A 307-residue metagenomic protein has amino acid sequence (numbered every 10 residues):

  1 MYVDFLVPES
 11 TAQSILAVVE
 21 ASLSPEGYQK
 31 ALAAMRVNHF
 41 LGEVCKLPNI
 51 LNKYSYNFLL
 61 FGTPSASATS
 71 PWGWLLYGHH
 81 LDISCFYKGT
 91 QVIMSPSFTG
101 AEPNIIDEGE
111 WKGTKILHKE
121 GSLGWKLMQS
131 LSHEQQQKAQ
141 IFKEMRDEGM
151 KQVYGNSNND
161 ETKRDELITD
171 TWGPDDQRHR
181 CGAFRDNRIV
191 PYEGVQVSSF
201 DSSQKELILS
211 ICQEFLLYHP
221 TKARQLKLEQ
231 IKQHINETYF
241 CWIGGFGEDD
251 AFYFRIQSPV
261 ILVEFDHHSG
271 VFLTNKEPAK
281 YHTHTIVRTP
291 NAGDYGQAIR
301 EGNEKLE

Functional and structural regions predicted by a protein language model:
M1-A12, L16-E307: A cross-kingdom marker for long, charged
